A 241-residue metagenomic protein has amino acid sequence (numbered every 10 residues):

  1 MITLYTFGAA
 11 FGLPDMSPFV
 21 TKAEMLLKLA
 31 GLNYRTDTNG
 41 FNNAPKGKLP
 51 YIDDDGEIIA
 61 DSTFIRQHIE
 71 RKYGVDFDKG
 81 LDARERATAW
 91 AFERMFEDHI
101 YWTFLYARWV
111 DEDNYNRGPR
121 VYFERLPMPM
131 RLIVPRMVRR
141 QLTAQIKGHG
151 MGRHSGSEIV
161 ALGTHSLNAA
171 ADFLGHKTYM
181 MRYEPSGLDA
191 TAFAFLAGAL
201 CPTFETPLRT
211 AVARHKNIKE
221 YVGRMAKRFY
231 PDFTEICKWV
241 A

Functional and structural regions predicted by a protein language model:
M1-L132, M180: GST-like domain detector, emphasizing the conserved glutathione-binding G-site in the N-terminal thioredoxin-like
A44, W102-G223: GST-like fold's C-terminal all-alpha helical module
E220, F229-F233: A recognition module on extended beta-rich or small alphabeta surfaces enriched in W/G with H and D/E
D232-A241: Charge-dense, extended regions
